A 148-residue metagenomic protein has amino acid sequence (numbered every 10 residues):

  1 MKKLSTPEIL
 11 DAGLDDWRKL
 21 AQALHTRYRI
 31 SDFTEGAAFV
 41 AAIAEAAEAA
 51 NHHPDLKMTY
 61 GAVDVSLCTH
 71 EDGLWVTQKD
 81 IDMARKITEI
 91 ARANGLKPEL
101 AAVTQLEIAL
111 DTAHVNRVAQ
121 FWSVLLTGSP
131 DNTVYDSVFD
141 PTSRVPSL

Functional and structural regions predicted by a protein language model:
K2-A23: Short aromatic-glycine-(Arg/Gly/Cys) micro-motifs in beta-strand/loop hairpins
A23-S31, L110: Short, well-ordered beta-strand elements within core beta-sheets of diverse protein domains
R29-D55: Compact alpha/beta protein-protein interaction domains typified by the UBC
A44-H53, I87, A91-N94, L126-P130: A common structural junction motif
G61-H70: A generic structural motif
K79-E99: Short, structured interface segments
L96-V118: N-terminal beta-strand motif that seeds the catalytic metal site of vicinal oxygen chelate
T112-S147: Core segments of cupin and vicinal oxygen chelate
